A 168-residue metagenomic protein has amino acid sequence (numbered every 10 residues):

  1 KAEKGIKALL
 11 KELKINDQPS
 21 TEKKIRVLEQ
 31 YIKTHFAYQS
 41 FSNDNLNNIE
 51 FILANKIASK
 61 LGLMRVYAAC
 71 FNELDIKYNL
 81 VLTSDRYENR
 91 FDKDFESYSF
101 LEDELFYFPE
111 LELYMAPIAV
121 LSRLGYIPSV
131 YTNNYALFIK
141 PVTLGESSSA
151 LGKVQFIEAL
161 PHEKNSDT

Functional and structural regions predicted by a protein language model:
K1-N55, S59: Secondary-structure boundary elements
A2, A8, A37, A54 (+6 more regions): A sequence-composition feature that detects small, non-aromatic residues
K14-Q18, K24-I25, N79-L80, A150-I157: Charged/polar interaction segments and conserved charged motifs
N16, N43-N48, N55, N72 (+4 more regions): Detector for Asparagine
L61-V154: Hydrophobic/aromatic-rich core segments of domains that either
E158-T168: Lumenal/extracellular ectodomains and adaptor appendage modules of the eukaryotic vesicle/secretory system
